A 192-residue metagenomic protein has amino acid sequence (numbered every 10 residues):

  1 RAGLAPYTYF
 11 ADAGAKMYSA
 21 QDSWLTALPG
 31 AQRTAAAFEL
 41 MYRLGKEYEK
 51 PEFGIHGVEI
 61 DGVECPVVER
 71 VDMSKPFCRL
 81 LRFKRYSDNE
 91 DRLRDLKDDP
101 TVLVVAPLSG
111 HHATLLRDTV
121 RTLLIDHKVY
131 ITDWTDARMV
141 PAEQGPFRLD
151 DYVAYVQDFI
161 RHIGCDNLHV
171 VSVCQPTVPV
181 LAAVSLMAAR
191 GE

Functional and structural regions predicted by a protein language model:
R1-V63, R94: N-terminal targeting or regulatory segments adjacent to alpha/beta-hydrolase or S9 domains
E47, E52-E59, V63-V140: Short, surface-exposed "cap/lid" segments of acyl-processing enzymes
L103, D133, L168-A183: Catalytic nucleophile loop
R121, S185-A189: Short, well-ordered alpha-helices that flank and scaffold nucleotide-derived cofactor binding pockets
M139-P141, D151-L168, V180-S185: Conserved acidic catalytic loop of the alpha/beta-hydrolase fold
E143-G145: Short, solvent-exposed loop/turn segments at secondary-structure boundaries
R148-Y152, Q175-P176: Phosphate/oxyanion-binding active-site loops and adjacent basic polyanion-contact surfaces
V171, R190-E192: A conserved short beta-strand
